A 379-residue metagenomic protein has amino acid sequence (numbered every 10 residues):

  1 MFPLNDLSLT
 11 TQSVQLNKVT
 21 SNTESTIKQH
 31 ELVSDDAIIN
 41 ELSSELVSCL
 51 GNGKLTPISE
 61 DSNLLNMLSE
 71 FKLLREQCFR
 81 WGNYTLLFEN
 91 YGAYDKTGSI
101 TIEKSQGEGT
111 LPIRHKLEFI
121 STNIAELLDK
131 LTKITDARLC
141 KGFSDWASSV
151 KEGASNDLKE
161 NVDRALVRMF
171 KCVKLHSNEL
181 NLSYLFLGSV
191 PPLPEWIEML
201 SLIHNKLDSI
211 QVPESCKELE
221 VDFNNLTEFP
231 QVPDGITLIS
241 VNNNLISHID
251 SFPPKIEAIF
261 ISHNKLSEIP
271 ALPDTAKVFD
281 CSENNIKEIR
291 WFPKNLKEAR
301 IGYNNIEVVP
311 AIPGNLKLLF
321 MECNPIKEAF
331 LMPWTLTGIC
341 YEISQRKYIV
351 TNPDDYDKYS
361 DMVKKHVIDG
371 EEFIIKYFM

Functional and structural regions predicted by a protein language model:
M1-H30: Non-Sec secretion/translocation targeting segments of pathogen effectors
K54-I58: Charged, low-complexity interaction regions
E60-N83: Long, contiguous regulatory modules within eukaryotic nuclear regulatory proteins
C78-N83, F88-G92, G98, I102 (+8 more regions): The feature captures the LRR N-terminal capping module
S177, I197, C216, L226 (+10 more regions): Conserved hydrophobic position(s) of the canonical leucine-rich repeat
V190-L193, I210, F229-V232, I249-F252 (+4 more regions): Canonical leucine-rich repeat
S282, K287, F292-G338: Ankyrin-repeat and related helical/solenoid repeat scaffolds used for protein-protein interactions
